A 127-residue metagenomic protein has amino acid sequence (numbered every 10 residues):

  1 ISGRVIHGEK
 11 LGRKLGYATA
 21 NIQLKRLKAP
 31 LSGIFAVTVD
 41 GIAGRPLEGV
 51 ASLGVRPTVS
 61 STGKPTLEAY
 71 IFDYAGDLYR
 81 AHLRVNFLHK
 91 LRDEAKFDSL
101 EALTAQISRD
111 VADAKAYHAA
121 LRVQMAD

Functional and structural regions predicted by a protein language model:
I1-H7: Charge-rich, low-complexity N-terminal segments
H7-D127: Phosphate/ribose-recognition catalytic cores of enzymes acting on nucleotide-derived substrates
